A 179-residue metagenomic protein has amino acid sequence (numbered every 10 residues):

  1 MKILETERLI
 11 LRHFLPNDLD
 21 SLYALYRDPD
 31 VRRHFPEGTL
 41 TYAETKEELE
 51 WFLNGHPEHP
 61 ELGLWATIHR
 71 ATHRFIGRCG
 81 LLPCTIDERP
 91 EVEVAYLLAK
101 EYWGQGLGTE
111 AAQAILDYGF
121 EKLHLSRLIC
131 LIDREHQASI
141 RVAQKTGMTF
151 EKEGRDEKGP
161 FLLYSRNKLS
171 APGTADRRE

Functional and structural regions predicted by a protein language model:
M1-R33, E50, L62-E179: Acyl-donor (CoA/ACP) binding surface of acyl/acetyltransferases
R32-L40: A short gly/proline-enriched turn/hairpin at secondary-structure junctions
T41-P60: Active-site rim helix/loop that mediates acceptor-substrate recognition in acyltransferases
